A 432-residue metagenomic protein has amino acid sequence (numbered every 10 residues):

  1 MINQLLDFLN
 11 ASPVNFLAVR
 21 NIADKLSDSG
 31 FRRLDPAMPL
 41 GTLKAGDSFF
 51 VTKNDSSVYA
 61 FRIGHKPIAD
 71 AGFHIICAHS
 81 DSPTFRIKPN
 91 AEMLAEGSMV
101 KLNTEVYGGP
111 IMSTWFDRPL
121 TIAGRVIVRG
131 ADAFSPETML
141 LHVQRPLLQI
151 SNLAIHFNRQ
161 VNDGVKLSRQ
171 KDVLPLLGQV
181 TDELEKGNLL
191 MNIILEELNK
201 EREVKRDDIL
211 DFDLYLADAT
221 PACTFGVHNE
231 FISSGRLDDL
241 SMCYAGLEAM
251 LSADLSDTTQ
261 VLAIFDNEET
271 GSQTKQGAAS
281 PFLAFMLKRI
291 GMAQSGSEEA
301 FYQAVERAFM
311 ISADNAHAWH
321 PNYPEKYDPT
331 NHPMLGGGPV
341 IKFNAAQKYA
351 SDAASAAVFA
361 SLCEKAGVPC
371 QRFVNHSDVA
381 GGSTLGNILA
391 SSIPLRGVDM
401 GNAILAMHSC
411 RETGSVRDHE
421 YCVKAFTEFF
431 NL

Functional and structural regions predicted by a protein language model:
M1-L432: N-terminal hydrophobic/helix-forming segments and targeting peptides
